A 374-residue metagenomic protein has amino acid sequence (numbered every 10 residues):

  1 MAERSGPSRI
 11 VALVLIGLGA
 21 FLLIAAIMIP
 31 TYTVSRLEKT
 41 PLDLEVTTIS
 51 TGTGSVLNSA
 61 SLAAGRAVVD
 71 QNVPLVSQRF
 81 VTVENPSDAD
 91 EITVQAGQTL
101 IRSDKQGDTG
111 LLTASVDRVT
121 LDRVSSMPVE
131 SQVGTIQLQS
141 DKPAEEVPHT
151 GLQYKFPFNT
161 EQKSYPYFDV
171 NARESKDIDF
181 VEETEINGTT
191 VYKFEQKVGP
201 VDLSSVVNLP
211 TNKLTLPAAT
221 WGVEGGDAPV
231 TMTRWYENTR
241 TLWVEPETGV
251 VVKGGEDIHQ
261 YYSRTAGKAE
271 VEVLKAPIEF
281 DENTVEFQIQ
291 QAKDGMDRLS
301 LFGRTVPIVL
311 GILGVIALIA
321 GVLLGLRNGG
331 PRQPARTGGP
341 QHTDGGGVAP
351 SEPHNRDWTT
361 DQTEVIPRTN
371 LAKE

Functional and structural regions predicted by a protein language model:
A2-Q162, I258-H259, I278-S300, L324-G329: Extracellular or lumenal secretory-pathway regions
E3-V11, R298-P350: Juxtamembrane interface at the cytosolic side of transmembrane helices
L18-A20, P41, P157, E182 (+2 more regions): Glycine-centered flexibility motif
I101-G107, P200-T211, Y261-K268: Short, cysteine-centered beta-strand-loop-beta hairpins and adjacent loop/turn segments enriched in charged/polar
S131, R336-E374: Acidic/Ser-Thr/Pro-Gly-rich, low-complexity N-terminal segments of Actinobacterial cell-envelope proteins
Y154-G254: Membrane-proximal low-complexity regions enriched in glycine and acidic/polar residues
L216-A219, V223-L310: Membrane-proximal extracellular "stem/stalk" segments of glycoproteins immediately N-terminal to a transmembrane helix
G249, G321-G325, E374: Primarily hydrophobic membrane-targeting regions of prokaryotic envelope proteins
